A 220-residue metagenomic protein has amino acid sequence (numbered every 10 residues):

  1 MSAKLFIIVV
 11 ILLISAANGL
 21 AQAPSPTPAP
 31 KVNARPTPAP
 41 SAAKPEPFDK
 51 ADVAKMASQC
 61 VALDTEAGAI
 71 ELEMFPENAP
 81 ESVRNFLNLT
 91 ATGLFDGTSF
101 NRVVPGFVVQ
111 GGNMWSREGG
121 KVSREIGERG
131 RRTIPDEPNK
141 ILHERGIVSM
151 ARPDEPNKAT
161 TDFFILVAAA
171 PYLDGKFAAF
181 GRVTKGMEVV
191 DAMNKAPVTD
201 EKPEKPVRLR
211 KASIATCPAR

Functional and structural regions predicted by a protein language model:
S2, G19-R220: Cyclophilin-like peptidyl-prolyl cis-trans isomerases
F6-A17: Bacterial N-terminal signal peptides
